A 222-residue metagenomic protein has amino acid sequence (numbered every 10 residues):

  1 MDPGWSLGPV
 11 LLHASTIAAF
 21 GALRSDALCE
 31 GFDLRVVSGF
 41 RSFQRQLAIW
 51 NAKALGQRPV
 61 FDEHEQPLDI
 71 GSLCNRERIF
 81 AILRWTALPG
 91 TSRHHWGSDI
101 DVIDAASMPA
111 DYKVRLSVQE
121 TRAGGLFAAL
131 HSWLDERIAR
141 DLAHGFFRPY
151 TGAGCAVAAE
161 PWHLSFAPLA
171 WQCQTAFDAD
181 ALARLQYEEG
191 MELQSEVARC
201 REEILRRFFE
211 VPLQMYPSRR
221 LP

Functional and structural regions predicted by a protein language model:
M1-L221: Cell-envelope/glycan interface and biosynthesis
